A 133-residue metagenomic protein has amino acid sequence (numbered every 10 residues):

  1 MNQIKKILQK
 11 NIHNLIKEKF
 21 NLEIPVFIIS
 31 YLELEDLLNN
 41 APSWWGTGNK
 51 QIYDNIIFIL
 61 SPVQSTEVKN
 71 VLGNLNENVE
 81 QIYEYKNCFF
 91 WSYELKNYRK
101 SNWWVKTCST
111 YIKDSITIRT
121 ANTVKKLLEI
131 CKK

Functional and structural regions predicted by a protein language model:
N2-K133: Surface-exposed, charge/polar-rich loops and edge strands
